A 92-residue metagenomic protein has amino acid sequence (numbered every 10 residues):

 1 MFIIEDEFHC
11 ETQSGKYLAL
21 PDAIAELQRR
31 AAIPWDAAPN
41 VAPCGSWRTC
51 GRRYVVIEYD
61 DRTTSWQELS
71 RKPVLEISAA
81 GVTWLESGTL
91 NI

Functional and structural regions predicted by a protein language model:
M1-I3: Short structural boundary motif marking the start of a folded domain
E5-E7, Y59: A generic structural motif
E7-A25: A short, exposed loop/beta-hairpin motif centered on an aromatic-Gly-Thr core
A25-I33: Short, intrinsically disordered, mixed-charge
A32-I92: Short, mixed-charge low-complexity intrinsically disordered segments
